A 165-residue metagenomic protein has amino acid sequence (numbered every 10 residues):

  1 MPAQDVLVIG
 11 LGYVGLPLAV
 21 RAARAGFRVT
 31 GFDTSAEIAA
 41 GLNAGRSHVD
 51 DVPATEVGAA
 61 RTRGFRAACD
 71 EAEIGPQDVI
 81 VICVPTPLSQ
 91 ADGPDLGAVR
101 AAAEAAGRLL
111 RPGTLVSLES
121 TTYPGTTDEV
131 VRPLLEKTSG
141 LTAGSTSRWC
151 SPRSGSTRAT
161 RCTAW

Functional and structural regions predicted by a protein language model:
P2-D5, G113: Phosphate-coordination loops involved in phosphoryl transfer and adenosine-cofactor binding
A3, R28, T34-V79, P85-G93 (+1 more regions): Conserved N-terminal Rossmann-fold NAD(P) cofactor-binding segment
L11-G12: Glycine-rich Rossmann-fold phosphate-binding loop(s) that bind the pyrophosphate of adenine dinucleotide cofactors
G15-L16: N-terminal Rossmann-fold NAD(P) dinucleotide-binding loop
A19, A23-R24: Gly/Ala-rich phosphate-binding loop of Rossmann-like dinucleotide-binding domains, activating on the conserved
L88-G155: Rossmann-like NAD(P)(H) cofactor-binding subdomain of soluble oxidoreductases
P112-V116, T160-W165: Acidic/polar active-site rim loop that often engages polyanionic ligands
